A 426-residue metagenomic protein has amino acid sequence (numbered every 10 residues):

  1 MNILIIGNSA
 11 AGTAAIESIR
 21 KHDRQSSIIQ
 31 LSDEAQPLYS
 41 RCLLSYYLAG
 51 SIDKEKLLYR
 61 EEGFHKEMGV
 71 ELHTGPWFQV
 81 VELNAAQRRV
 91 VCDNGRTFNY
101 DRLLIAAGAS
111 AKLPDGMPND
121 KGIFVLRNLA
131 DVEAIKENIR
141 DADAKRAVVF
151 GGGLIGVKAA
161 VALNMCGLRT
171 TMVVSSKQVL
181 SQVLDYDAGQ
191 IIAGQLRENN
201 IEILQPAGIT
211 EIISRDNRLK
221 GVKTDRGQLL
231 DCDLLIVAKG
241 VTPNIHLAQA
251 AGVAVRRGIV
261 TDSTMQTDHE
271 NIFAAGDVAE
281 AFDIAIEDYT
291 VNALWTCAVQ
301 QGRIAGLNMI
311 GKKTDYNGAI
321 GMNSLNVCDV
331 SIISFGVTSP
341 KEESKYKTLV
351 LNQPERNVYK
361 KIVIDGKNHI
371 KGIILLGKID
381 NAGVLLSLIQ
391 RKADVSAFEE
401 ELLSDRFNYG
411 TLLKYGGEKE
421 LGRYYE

Functional and structural regions predicted by a protein language model:
M1, K21, V278-I379: Mid-to-C-terminal Rossmann-like scaffold of FAD/NAD(P)H-dependent oxidoreductases
M1-E71, A160-V183, V384: Beta1-alpha1 glycine-rich phosphate/pyrophosphate-binding loop at the start of Rossmann-like nucleotide-binding domains
I3-L4, R60-F150, K223-G227, I236-A238 (+3 more regions): FAD-binding core/adjacent interface of flavoenzyme oxidoreductases
N8, L31-D33, N128, G152 (+3 more regions): Cofactor-binding loop segments of dinucleotide-utilizing enzymes, especially the Rossmann-like FAD- and NAD(P)+-binding
S9-T13, A35, A109-A111, A130 (+3 more regions): Residue-level detector of alpha-helix initiation sites
Q25, L72-C92, F98, M165-T261: A Rossmann-like FAD-binding core segment of flavoenzymes
K121-D143, S214, R218, K223 (+2 more regions): FAD-site-proximal beta/loop scaffold in flavoenzymes
Q353-E418: C-terminal auxiliary extensions adjacent to catalytic cores
